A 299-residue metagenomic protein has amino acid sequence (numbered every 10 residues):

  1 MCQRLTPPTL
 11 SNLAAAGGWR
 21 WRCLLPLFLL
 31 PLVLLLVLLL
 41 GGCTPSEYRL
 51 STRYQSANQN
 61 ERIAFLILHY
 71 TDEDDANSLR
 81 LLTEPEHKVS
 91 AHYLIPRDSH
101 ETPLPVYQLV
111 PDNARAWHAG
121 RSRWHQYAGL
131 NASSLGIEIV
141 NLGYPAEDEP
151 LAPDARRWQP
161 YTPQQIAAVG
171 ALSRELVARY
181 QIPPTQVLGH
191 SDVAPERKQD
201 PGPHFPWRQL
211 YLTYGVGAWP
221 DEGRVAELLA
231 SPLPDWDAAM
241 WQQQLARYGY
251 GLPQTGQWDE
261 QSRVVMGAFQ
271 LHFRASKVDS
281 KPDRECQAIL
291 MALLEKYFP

Functional and structural regions predicted by a protein language model:
M1-R20: N-terminal secretory signal peptides that target proteins for export/translocation
S46-P183: Active-site-adjacent loop/helix surface patches within enzyme catalytic domains that shape the substrate-binding cleft
R80, R123-W124, P153-Q164, E196-R197 (+3 more regions): Second-shell loop/turn segments in exported
I182-E196: Acidic/histidine-rich, metal-coordinating catalytic segments
P203-L228: Acidic, His- and aromatic-enriched active-site or binding-groove loops in soluble protein domains that engage sugars
S231-P299: Short acidic, glycine/serine/threonine-rich helix-capping segments at coil-helix boundaries
